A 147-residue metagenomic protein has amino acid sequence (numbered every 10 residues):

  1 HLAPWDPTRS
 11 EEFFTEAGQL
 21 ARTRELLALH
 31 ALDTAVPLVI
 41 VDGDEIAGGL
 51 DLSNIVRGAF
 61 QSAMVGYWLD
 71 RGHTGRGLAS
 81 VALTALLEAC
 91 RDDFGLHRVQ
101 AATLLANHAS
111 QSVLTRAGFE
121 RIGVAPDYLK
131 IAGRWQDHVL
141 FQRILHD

Functional and structural regions predicted by a protein language model:
H1-G72, W135-Q136, L140-D147: GNAT-family acyltransferases
D44, G77, N107, G133: Conserved G/P- and acidic residue-centered "switch" motifs that form tight phosphate/ATP-binding loops in soluble
Y67-L69, G75-A89, H108-R116: Conserved acetyl-CoA-binding loop-helix of GNAT-fold acetyltransferases
L83, G95-A102: A contiguous pocket-lining binding segment that forms or flanks enzyme active sites
C90-F94: Hydrophobic pocket-lining residues that define ligand/cofactor binding sites across diverse proteins
Q100-A102, E120-D137: Conserved catalytic-core motifs of GNAT/GCN5-like acyltransferases
L114, F119, F141: Conserved active-site tyrosine of GNAT-family acetyltransferases
